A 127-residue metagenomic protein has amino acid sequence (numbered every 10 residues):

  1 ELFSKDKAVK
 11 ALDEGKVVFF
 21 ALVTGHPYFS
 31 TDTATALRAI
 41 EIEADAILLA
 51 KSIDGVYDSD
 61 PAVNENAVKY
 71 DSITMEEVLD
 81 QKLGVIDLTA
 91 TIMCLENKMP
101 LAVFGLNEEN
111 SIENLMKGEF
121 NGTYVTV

Functional and structural regions predicted by a protein language model:
E1-V127: C-terminal catalytic "cap/lid" subdomain
